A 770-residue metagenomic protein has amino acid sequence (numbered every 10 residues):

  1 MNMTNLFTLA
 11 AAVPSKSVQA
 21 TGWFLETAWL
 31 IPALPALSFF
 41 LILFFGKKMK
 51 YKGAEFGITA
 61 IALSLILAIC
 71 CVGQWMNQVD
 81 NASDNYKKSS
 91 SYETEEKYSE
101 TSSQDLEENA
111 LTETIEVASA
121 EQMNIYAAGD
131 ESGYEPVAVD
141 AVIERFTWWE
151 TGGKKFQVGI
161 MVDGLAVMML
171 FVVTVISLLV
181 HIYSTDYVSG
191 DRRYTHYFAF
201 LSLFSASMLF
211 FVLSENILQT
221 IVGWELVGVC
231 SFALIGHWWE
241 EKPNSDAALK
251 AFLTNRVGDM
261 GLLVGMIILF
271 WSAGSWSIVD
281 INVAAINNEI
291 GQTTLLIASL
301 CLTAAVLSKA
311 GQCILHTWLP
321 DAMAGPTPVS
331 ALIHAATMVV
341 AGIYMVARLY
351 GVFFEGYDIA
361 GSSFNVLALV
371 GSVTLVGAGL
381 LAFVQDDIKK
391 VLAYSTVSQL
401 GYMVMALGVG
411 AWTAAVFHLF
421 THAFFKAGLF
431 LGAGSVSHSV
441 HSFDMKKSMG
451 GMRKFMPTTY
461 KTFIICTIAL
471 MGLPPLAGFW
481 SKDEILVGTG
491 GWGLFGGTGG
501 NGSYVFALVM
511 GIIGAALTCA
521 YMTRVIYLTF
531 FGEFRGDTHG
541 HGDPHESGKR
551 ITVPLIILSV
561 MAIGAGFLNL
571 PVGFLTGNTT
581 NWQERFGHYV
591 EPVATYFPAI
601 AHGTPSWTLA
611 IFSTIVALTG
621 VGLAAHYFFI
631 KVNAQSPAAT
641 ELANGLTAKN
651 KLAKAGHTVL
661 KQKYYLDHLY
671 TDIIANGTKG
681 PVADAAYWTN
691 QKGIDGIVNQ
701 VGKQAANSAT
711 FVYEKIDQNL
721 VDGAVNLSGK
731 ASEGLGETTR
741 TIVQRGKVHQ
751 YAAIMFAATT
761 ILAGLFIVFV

Functional and structural regions predicted by a protein language model:
N2-T27, F45-A199, G274-I290, R348-Y350 (+3 more regions): Transmembrane helix-loop-helix hairpins at membrane boundaries of multipass inner-membrane proteins
Q19-L34, M49-G57, K154-V172, F210-G223 (+6 more regions): Membrane-entry segments of alpha-helical transmembrane domains in multi-pass membrane proteins
P32-G46, L178, L307, G311: N-terminal signal-anchor/start-transfer transmembrane helix
L37-L43, L179-I182, G379-L381, Y521 (+3 more regions): Alpha-helical transmembrane segments
A60-Q78, G258-I267, F463-P475, P554-G577 (+3 more regions): Hydrophobic alpha-helical membrane-insertion segments
T114, E121-G164, P571-F612, I630-V770: Aromatic-capped, Gly/Pro-kinked transmembrane alpha-helices
L179-G223, V229-R550, M561-F567: Hydrophobic transmembrane alpha-helices and their helix-loop junctions in integral membrane proteins
K426, A516-V525, I615-E641, G645: Hydrophobic alpha-helical membrane-embedded segments
